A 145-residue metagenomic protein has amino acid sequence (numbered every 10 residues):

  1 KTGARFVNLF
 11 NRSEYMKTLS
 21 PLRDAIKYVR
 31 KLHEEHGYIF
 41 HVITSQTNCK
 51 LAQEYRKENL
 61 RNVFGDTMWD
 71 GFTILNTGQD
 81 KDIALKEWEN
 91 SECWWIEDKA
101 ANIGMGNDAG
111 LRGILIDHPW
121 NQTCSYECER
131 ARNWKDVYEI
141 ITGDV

Functional and structural regions predicted by a protein language model:
K1-S13: Conserved phosphoryl-transfer catalytic core
M16-S20, A25-L60: Substrate-recognition element of Asp-dependent hydrolases with the DxDx(T/V) motif
I39-H41, G71-T73, W94, R112-I114: A structural signal for isolated positions on well-ordered beta-strands in alpha/beta enzyme cores
H41-N48, K57, V63-D82: A short, structured active-site edge motif that brings together acidic residues
F72-T77, E127-D136, I140: Short acidic-hydrophobic, aromatic-tinged amphipathic segments that line or gate anion-handling sites
L75-G106: Conserved Lys-Pro-Asp/Glu-containing loop-to-beta segment of HAD-superfamily phosphomonoesterases, centered on
D82-E89, W134-V145: Short amphipathic alpha-helix with an adjacent loop that forms part of the alpha/beta core around
W94-R132: Acidic, Mg2+-coordinating phosphoryl-transfer loop and its flanking beta/alpha structural elements, shared across
